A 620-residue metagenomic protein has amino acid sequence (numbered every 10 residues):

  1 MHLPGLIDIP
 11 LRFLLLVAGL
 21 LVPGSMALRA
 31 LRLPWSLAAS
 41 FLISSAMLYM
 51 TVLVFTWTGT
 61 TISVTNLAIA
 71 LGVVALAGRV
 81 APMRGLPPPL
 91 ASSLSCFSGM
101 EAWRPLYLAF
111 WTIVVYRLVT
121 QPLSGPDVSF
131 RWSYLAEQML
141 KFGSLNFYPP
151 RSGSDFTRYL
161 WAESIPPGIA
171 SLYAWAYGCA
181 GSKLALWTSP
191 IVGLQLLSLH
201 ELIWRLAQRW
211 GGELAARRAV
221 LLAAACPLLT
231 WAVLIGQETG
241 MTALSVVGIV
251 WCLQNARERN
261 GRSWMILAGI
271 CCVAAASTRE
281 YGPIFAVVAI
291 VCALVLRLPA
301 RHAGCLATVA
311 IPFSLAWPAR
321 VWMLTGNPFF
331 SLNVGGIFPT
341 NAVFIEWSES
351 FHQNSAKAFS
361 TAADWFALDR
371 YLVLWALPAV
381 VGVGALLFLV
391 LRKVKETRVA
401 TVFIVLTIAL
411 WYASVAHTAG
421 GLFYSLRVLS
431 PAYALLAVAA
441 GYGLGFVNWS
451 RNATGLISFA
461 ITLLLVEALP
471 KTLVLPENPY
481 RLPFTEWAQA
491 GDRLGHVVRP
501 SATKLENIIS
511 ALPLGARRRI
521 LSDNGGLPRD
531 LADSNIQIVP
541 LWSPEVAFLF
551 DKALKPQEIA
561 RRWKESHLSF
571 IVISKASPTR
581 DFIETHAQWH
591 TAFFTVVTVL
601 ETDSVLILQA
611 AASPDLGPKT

Functional and structural regions predicted by a protein language model:
M1-L94, I559-A560: Membrane-embedded, hydrophobic transmembrane alpha-helices
V22, L196-A207, L294, I311 (+2 more regions): Hydrophobic, aromatic-rich transmembrane alpha-helices and their immediate juxtamembrane boundary segments
S93-E101, Q208-A216, R259-S263, L296-L306 (+2 more regions): Membrane-interface helix-loop-helix junctions at transmembrane boundaries of multi-pass membrane enzymes, predominantly
E101-Y107, E213-A219, S263-C272, A286-I290 (+3 more regions): Signature aromatic-anchored transmembrane alpha helix within multi-pass, membrane-resident enzymes that catalyze glycan
W111, R217-A225, I270-C272, V288 (+3 more regions): Transmembrane alpha-helix segments characteristic of polytopic inner-membrane glycan-assembly/cell-envelope
W111-V115, C226, R279-P283, G443 (+2 more regions): Transmembrane alpha-helical segments
Q121, V295, H302-V381, K471: Membrane-lumen/periplasm interface segments of specific transmembrane helices in polyprenyl phosphate-linked
H496-S543, S569-A576: Short periplasmic/luminal acceptor-recognition loop of GT-C membrane glycosyltransferases, typified by
